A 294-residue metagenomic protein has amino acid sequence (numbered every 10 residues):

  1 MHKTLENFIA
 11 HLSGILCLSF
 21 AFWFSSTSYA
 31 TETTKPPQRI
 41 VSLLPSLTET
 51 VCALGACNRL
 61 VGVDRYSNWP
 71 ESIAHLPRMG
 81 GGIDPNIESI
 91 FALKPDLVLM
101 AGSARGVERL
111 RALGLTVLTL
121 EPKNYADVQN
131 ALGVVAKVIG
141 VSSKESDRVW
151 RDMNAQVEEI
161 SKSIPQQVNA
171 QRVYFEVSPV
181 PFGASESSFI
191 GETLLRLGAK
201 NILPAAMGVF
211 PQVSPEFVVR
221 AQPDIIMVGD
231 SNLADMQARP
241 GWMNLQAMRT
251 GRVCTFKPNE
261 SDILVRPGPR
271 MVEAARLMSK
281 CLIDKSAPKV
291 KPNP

Functional and structural regions predicted by a protein language model:
M1-F8: N-terminal secretory signal peptides that target proteins for export/translocation
H11-S25: Bacterial N-terminal signal peptides
S28-E32: Boundary at the C-terminal end of the N-terminal hydrophobic targeting segment
P36-R39, G106-F182, L203-A205, R252-P294: Extracytoplasmic substrate-binding proteins
Q38-L93, L97-S103, I202: A short, structured surface patch at a secondary-structure boundary
R65-W69, G183-F210: Alpha-helical, coiled-coil/dimerization segments enriched in small aliphatic residues
I87-P95, L113, Q212-Q222: Short helices/loops that flank or line small-molecule/ion binding pockets
A104-A112, I225-L245: A ligand-binding cleft/hinge motif common to bilobed small-molecule-binding domains
